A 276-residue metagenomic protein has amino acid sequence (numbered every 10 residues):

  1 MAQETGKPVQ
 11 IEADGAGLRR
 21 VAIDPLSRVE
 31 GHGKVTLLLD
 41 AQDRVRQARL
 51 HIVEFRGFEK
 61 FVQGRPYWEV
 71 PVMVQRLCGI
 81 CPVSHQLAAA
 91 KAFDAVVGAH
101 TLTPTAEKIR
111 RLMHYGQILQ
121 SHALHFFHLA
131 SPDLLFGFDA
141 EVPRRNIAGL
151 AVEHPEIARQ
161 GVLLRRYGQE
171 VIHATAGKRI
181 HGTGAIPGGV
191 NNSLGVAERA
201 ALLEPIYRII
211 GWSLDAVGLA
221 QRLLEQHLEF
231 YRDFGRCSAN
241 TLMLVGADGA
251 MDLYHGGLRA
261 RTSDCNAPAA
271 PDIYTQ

Functional and structural regions predicted by a protein language model:
M1-D264, Q276: Active-site bordering "gate/hinge" segments that shape substrate access to catalytic or cofactor-binding pockets
P268-T275: Short, small-residue-biased leader/transition segments that mark boundaries at the very start of proteins
